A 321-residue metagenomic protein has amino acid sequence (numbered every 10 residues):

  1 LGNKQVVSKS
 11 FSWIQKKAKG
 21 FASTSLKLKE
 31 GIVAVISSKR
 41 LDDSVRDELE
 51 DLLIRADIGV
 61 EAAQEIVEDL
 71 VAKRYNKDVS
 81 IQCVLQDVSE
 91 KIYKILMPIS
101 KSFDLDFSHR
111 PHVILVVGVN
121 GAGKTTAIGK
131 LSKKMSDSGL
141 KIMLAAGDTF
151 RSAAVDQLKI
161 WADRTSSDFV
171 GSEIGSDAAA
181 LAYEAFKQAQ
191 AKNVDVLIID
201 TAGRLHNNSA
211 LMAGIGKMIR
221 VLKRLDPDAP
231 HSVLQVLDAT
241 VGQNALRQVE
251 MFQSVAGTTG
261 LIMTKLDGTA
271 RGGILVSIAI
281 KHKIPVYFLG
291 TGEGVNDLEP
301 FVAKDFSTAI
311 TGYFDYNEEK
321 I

Functional and structural regions predicted by a protein language model:
L1-K29: N-terminal accessory targeting/assembly segments
S12-K16, G121, T149, L211-I215 (+1 more regions): Short acidic/polar alpha-helix capping motifs at helix-coil junctions
Q15-S25, A127-K133, V221, G242-Q248: Short, composition-biased local secondary-structure segments
S23-T149, A154-G175, A180-I199: Primarily NTPase-proximal linker/entry elements flanking Walker-type ATP/GTP-binding cores
V117-G118, D200, V236, G290: Short beta-strand segments
Q157, D177-K192, H206-T311, D315-N317: Conserved catalytic-core segment of NTP-binding enzymes
K320-I321: Long, amphipathic alpha-helical stalk/connector segments used for oligomerization, subunit docking, or mechanical
